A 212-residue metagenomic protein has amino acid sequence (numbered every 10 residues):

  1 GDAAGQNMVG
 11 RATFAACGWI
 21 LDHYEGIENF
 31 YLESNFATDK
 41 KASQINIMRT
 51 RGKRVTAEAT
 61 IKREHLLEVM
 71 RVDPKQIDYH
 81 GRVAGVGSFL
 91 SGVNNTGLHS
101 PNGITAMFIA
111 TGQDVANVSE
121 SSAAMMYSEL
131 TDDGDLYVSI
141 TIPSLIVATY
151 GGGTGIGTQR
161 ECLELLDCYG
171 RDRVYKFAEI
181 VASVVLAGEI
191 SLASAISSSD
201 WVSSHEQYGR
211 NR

Functional and structural regions predicted by a protein language model:
D2-G155: Glycine-rich anion/phosphate-binding loop at the beta-strand->alpha-helix junction
Y137-R212: Internal helix-turn-beta structural module
